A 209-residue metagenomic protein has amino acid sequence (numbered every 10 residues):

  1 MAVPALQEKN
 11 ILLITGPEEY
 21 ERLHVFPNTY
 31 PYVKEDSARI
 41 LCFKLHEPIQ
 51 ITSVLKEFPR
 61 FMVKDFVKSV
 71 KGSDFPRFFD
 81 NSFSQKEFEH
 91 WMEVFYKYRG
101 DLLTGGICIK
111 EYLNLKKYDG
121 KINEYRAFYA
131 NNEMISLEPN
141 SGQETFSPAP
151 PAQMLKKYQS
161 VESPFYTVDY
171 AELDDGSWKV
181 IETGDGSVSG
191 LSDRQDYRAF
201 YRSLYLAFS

Functional and structural regions predicted by a protein language model:
M1, G120-Y125, F165-Y166: Short, surface-exposed coil-to-beta transition loops
P4-K9, I14-N123, N131, I135-K156 (+1 more regions): Active-site nucleotide/adenylate-binding loops and adjacent lid/helix of ATP-dependent enzymes
F61, I135, Y166, K179-E182: Protein kinase-like catalytic core scaffold
I107-E111, S163-D174: A short glycine-rich, hydrophobically flanked beta-strand micro-motif that places a catalytic Asp/Glu for divalent metal
Y125-F128, D169-A171: Active-site and channel-lining beta-strand-loop segments that bind or position nucleotide-derived/phosphorylated
Y129-E133, D174-G176: Short acidic-glycine loop/turn motifs at beta-strand connectors
M154-Q159, F165: A conserved acidic, glycine/proline-rich C-terminal tail/linker
S160-S163, E172-S209: C-terminal active-site "lid" helix and adjoining low-complexity regulatory extension at the edge of ATP-using catalytic
